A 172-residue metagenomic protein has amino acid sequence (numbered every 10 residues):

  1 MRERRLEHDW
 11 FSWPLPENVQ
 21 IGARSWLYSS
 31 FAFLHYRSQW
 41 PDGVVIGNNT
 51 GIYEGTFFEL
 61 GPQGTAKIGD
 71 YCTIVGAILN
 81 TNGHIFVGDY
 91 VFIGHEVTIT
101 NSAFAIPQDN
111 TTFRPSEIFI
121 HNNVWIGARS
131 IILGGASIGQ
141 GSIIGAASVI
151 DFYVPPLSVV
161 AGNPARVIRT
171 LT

Functional and structural regions predicted by a protein language model:
M1-N101, I106, S116-N123, A128-I132 (+3 more regions): Domain-scale signature associated with acetyltransferase and cell-envelope carbohydrate enzymes
D109-T112: Regulatory activation segment
S137-V159: C-terminal/domain-terminus segments
